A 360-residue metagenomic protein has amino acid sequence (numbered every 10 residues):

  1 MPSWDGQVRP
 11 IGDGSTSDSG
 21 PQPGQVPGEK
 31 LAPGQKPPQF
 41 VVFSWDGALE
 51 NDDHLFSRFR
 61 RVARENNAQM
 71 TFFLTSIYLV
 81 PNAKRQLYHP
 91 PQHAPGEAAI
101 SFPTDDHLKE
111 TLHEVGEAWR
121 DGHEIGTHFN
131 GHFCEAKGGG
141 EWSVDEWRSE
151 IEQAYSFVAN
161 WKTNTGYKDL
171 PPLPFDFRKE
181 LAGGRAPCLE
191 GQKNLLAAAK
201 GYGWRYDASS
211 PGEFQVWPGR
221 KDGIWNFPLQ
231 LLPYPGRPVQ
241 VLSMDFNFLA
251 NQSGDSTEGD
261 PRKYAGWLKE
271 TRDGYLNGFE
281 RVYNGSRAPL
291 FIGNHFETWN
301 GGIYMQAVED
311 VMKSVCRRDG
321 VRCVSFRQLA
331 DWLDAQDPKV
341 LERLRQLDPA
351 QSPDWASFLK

Functional and structural regions predicted by a protein language model:
M1-S17: Short glycine- and acidic-rich boundary segments immediately preceding or forming the N-terminal edge of structured
W4, G12, H89-D105, L170-S286 (+2 more regions): Active-site-adjacent pocket scaffolds in enzyme catalytic domains
G12-G14, D18-E124, G131-E135, N164-A197 (+6 more regions): Active-site beta->alpha N-cap acidic-glycine motif
D52, F56, T111, W147 (+4 more regions): Aromatic/hydrophobic pocket-lining residues that form the small-molecule binding cavity in soluble enzyme cores
H123, T127-H128, F227-Q230: Aromatic- and acid-rich polysaccharide-binding/catalytic face of secreted or lumenal carbohydrate-active enzymes
A136-A154: Active-site cleft segment of glycoside hydrolase catalytic domains centered on the general acid/base Glu
W147-E152, V158-D169, L173: Short N-terminal edge-element motif at the start of the domain
K313, R318-K360: Active-site and substrate-binding clefts of carbohydrate-active enzymes
